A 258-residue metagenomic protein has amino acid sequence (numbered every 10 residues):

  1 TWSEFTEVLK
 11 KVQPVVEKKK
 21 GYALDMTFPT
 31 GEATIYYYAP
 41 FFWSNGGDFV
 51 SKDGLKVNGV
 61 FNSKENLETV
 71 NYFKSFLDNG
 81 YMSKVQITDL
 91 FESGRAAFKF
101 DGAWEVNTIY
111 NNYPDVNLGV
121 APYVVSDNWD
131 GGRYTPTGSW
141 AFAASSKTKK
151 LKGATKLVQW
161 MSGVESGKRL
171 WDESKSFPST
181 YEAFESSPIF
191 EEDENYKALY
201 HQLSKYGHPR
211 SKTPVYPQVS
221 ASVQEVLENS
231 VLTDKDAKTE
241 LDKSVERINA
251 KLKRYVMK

Functional and structural regions predicted by a protein language model:
S3-N58, A96: Extracytoplasmic/periplasmic solute-binding protein
T6-K11, D53-K84: Glycine-centered hinge/linker elements that transmit conformational signals in sensory and ligand-binding systems
T6-L9, F91, A237-N249: Short, well-structured alpha-helical segments that form the helix of a local strand-helix-strand
E7-K11, V85-K99, E225, N229-L232: Short helices/loops that flank or line small-molecule/ion binding pockets
P14-T30, S83, G163-S174, A250-K258: Bilobed periplasmic-binding protein-like "clamshell/Venus-flytrap" ligand-binding domains
K64-L67, N71, D78-M82, N111-S176 (+2 more regions): Extracytoplasmic/periplasmic substrate-recognition and gating elements
A97-G102, G119-A121: Paired acidic/hydrophobic, glycine-rich loop segments that form the ligand-binding mouth/hinge of periplasmic-binding
P114, A121-P122, D172-N229, R254-M257: Long, aromatic- and glycine/proline-rich binding clefts that accommodate carbohydrate-like moieties
